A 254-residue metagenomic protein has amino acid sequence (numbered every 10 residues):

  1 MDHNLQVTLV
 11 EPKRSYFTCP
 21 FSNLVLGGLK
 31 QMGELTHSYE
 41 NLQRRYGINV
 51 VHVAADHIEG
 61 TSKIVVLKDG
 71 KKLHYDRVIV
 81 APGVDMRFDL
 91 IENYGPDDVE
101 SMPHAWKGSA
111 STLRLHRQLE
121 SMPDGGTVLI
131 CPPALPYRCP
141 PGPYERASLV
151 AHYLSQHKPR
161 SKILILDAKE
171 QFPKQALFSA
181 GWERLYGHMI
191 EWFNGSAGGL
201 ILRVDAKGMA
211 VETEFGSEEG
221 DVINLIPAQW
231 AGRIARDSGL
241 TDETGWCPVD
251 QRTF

Functional and structural regions predicted by a protein language model:
M1-N49, A134-A176: Beta1-alpha1 glycine-rich phosphate/pyrophosphate-binding loop at the start of Rossmann-like nucleotide-binding domains
N4, G125-G126, R160, G220: A general structural motif
L42-N93, G126: A conserved beta-strand/loop capping segment in the N-terminal third of enzymes that catalyze redox or closely related
R45-I58, S62-V65, L73, A151-Q251: A Rossmann-like FAD-binding core segment of flavoenzymes
P82-H157: Glycine-rich dinucleotide-binding loop and its adjacent helix/turn
D89, N93-M122, E219-F254: FAD-site-proximal beta/loop scaffold in flavoenzymes
